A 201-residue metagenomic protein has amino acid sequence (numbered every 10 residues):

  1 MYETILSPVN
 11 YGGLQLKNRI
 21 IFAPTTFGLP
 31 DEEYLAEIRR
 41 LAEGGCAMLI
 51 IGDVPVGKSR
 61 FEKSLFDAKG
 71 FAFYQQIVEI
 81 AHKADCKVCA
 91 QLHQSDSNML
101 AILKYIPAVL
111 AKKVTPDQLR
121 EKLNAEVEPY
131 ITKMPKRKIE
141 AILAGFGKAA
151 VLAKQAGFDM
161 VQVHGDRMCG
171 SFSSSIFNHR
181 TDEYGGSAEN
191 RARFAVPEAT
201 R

Functional and structural regions predicted by a protein language model:
M1-R201: Flavin-dependent oxidoreductase catalytic cores
